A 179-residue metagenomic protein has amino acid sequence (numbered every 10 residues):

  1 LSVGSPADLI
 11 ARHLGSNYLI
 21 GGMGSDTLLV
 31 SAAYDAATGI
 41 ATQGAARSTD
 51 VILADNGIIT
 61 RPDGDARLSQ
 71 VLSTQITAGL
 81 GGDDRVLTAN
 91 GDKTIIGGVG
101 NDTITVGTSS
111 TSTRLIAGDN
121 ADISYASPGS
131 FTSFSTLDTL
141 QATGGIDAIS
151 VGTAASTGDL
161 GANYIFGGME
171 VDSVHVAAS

Functional and structural regions predicted by a protein language model:
L1-M23, L28-N90, T94, V106-Y164 (+1 more regions): Acidic/polar low-complexity surface segments
